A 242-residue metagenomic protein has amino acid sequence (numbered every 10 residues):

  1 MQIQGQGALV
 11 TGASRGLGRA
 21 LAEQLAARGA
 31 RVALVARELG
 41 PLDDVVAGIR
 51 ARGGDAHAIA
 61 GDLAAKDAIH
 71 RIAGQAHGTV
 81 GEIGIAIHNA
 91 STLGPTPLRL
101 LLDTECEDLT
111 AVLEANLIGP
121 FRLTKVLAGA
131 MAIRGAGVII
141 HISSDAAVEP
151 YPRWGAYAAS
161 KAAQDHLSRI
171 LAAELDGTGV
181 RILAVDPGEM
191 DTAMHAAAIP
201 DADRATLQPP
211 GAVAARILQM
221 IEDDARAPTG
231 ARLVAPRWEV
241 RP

Functional and structural regions predicted by a protein language model:
G7, G12-R15: Conserved glycine-rich cofactor-binding loop
N89-P97: Conserved NAD(P)H cofactor-binding loop of Rossmann-fold oxidoreductase domains
P97-L101, E105-T110: Substrate-binding pocket helix/loop in short-chain dehydrogenase/reductase
T124, S160-A163: Active-site helix of classical SDR
G129, A172-E174: Alpha-helical segment proximal to the catalytic Tyr-Lys
S144: Residue(s) in the substrate-gating loop at a strand-loop-helix junction that position the organic substrate next
G177-V180, A184-V185, T192, D201-P242: C-terminal helical subdomain
